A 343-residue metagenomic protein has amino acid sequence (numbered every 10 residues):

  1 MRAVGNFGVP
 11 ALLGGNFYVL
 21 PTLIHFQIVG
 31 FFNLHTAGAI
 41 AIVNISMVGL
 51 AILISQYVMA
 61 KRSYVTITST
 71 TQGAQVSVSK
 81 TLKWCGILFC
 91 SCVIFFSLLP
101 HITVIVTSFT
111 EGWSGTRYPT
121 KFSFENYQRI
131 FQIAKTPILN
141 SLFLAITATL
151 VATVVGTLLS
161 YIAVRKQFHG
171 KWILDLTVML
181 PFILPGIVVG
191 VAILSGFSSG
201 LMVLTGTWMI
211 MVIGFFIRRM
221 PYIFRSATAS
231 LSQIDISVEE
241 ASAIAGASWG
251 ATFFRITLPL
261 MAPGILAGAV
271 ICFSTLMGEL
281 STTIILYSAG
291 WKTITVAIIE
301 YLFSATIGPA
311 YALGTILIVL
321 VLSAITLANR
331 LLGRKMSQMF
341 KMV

Functional and structural regions predicted by a protein language model:
M1-G5, L88-H101, L176, L180 (+6 more regions): Transmembrane alpha-helices
V4-G8, I54, L99-I102, V106-F109 (+6 more regions): Membrane-embedded alpha-helices of multi-pass transport/permease systems
P10, G14-G15, T71-Q75, E111-F124 (+6 more regions): Membrane-interfacial helix termini and adjacent extracytoplasmic/periplasmic loops of multi-pass transporters
P10-G49, S79-L82, E111-G115, K121-K135 (+2 more regions): Interhelical loop and adjacent transmembrane-helix boundary motif in polytopic membrane transport permeases
G38-V78, Y161-K166, G170, T228-E239 (+3 more regions): C-terminal transmembrane helix and the adjacent membrane-cytosol boundary/short C-terminal tail of inner/organellar
I45, G49-L53, Q75-T103, W172-V178: N-terminal signal-anchor/first transmembrane alpha helix
V78-F89, L158-I193, M220, V343: Cytoplasmic-entry segments and transmembrane alpha-helices of multi-pass inner-membrane transporters
C92-R165, G170-T177: Phosphate-binding active sites in nucleotide-utilizing proteins
